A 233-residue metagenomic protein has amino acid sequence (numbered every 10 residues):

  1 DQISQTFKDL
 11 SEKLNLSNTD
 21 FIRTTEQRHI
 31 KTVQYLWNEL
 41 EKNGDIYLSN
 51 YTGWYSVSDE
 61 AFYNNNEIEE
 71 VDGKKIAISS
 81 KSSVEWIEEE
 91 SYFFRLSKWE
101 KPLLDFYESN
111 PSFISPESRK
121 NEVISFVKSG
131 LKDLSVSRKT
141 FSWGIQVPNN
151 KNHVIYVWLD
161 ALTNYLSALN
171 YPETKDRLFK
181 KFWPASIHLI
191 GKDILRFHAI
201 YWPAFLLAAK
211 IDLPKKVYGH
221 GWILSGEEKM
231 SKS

Functional and structural regions predicted by a protein language model:
D1-L48, F205: N-terminal Rossmann-like or analogous alpha/beta NTP/dinucleotide-binding catalytic cores that position adenine
F7, L16, L40, G73 (+3 more regions): N-terminal, helix-rich and Lys/Arg-enriched segments in bacterial and organellar proteins
D9-L14, Y55, K192-I200: Low-complexity, flexible helical/coil segments
S11-E12, K74-K75, R177: Short, flexible segments with low predicted structural confidence
N18, Y51, D212-P214: Short secondary-structure junction motifs
R23, R28-T32, L36, S79-S233: Structured secondary-structure scaffolds
N43-S49, S109-I114: Short, polar/flexible loop-turn hinges at active-site or ligand-entry regions and domain interfaces
G44-E100, L104: Cys/His-rich short segments
